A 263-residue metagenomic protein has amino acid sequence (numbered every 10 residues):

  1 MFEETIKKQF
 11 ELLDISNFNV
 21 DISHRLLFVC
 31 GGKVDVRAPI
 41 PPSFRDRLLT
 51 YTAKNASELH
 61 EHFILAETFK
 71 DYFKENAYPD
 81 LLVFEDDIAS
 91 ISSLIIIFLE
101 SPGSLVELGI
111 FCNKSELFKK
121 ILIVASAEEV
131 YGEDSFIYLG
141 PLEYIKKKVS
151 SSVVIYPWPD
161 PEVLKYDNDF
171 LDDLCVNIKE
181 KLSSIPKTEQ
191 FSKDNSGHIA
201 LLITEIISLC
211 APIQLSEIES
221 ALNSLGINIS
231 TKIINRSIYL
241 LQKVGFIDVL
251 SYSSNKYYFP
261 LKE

Functional and structural regions predicted by a protein language model:
M1-S93, I97-L108, N113-E263: Conserved catalytic or regulatory cores that recognize and/or transform ribose-phosphate-containing ligands
